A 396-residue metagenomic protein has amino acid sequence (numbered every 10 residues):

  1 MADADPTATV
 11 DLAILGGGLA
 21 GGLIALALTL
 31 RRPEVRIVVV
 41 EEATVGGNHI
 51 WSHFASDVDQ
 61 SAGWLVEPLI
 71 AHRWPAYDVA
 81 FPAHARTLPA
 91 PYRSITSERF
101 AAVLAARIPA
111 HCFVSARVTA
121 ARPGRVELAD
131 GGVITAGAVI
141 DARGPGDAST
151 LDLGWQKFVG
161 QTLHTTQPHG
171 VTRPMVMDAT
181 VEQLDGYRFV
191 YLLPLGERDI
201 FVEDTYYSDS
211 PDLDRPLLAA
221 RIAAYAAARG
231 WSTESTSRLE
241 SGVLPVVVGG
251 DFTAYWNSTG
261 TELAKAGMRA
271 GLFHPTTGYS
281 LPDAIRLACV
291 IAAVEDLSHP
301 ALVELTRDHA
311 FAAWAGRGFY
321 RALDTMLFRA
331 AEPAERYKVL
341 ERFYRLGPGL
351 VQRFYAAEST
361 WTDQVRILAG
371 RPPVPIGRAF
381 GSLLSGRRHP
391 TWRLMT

Functional and structural regions predicted by a protein language model:
A2-A20, V38-V40: Beta1/beta-strand and adjacent pyrophosphate-binding region of the FAD-binding site in flavoprotein oxidoreductases
L23, A27-H84, R99, V159 (+1 more regions): N-terminal FAD cofactor-binding segment of flavoenzymes
R31, R107-T236, V247-Y255: Predominantly flavin-linked oxidoreductase catalytic cores and closely associated redox partners
L184-Y187, V243-K265, A315, F319-Y320 (+2 more regions): FAD-binding beta-loop-beta segment adjacent to the flavin cofactor pocket
L192, R198, S258-T276: Short FAD-binding loop at a beta-strand-to-alpha-helix junction that anchors the flavin cofactor in diverse
P211-S241, A264, I285-F311: Flavin-binding catalytic cores
R269-V290: A conserved FAD-binding loop/helix module that cradles the flavin
A292-T396: C-terminal helical "tail/cap" subdomain of flavin- and related membrane-associated enzymes
